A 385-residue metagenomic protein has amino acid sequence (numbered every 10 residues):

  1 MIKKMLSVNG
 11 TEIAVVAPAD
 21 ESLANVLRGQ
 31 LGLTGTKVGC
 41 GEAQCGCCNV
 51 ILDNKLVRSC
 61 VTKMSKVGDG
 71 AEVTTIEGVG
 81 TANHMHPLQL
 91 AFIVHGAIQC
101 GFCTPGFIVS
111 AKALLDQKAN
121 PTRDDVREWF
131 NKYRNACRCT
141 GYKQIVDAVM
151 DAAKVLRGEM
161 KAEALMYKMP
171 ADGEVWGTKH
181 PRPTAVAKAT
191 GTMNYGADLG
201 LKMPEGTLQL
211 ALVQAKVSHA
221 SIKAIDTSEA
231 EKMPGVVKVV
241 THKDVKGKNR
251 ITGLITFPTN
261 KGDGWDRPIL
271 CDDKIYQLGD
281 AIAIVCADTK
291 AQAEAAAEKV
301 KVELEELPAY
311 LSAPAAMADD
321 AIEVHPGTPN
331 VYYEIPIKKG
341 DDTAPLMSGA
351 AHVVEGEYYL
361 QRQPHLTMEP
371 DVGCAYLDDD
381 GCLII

Functional and structural regions predicted by a protein language model:
M1-E174: Signature of N-terminal electron-transfer/Fe-S-associated modules in redox systems
S7-N9, L208-L210, Y276-L278, Y376-L383: Short, surface-exposed connector motifs at secondary-structure boundaries
N9, I13, L210-V217, G349-L360: Short amphipathic
P18-L33, K188-T190, N194, D198 (+2 more regions): Intrinsically disordered, low-complexity, positively charged segments
C45-G46, D272, E369-C374: Short glycine-rich loop/turn motifs
C47-V50, V285, G373-Y376: Short beta-strand scaffold segments in enzyme catalytic cores
K154-I335, V353: Flexible, low-hydrophobicity surface segments
D342-I385: Conserved beta-alpha junction segments in alpha/beta enzyme cores
